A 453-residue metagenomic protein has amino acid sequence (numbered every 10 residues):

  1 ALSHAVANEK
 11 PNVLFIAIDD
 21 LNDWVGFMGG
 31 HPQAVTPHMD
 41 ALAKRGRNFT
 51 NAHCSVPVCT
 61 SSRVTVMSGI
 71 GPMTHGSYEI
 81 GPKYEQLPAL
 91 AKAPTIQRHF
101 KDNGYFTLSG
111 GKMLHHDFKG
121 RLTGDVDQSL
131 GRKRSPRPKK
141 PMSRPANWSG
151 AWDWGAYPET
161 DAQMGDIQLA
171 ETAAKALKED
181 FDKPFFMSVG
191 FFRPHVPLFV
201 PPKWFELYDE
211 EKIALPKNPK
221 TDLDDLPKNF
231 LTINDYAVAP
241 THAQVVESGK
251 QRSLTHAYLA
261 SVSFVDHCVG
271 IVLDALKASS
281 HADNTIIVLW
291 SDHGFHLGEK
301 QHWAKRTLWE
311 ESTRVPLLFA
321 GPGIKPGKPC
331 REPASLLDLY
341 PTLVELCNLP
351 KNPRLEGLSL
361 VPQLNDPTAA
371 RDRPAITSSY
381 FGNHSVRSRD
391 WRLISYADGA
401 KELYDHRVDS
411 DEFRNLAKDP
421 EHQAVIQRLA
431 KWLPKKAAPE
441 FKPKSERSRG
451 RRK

Functional and structural regions predicted by a protein language model:
A1-Y396, A400-K401, S410-K453: Formylglycine-dependent sulfatase
